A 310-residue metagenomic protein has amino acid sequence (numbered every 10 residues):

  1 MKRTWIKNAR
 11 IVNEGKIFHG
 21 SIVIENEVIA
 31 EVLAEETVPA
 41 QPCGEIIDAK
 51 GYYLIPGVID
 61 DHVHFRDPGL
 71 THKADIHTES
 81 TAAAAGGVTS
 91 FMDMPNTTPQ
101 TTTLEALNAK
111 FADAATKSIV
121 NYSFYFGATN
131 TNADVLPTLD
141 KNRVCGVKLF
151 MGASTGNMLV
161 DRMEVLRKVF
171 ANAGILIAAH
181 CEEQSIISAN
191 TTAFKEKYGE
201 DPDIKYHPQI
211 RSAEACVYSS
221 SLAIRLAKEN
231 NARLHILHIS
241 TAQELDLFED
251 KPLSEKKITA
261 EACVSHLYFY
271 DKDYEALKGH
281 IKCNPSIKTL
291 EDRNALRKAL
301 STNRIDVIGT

Functional and structural regions predicted by a protein language model:
M1-A40: N-terminal metal-binding scaffold of metallo-dependent hydrolase/deaminase domains
A9, I22, E27, G51 (+8 more regions): Divalent metal-coordination and catalytic microenvironments
T37-L54: Active-site metal-binding motif and surrounding structural segment of the metallo-beta-lactamase
Y52-K117: Metal-associated gating/positioning segment near the N- to mid-region
K73-S80, N130-L139, L222: Short, acidic/polar
D93, S123-F126, R233-H238: Short catalytic-loop micro-motif centered on adjacent basic/acidic residues
A112-A128: A glycine-rich helix N-cap at a beta->alpha junction
D134-I308: Histidine/acidic residue-rich metal-binding segments in metalloenzymes
